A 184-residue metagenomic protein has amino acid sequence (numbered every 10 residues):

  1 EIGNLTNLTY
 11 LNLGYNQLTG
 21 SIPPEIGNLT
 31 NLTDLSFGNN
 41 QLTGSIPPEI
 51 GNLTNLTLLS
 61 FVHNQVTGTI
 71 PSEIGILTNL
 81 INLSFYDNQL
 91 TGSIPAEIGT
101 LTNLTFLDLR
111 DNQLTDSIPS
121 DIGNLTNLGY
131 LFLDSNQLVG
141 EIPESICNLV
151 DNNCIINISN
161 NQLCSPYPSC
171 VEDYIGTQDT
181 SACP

Functional and structural regions predicted by a protein language model:
E1-N4, L13, E25-N28, F37 (+6 more regions): Short, low-complexity interaction segments enriched in Ser/Thr/Pro/Gly
I2-T6, T19-S21, T30, T43-S45 (+7 more regions): Long, intrinsically disordered low-complexity tandem-repeat segments
G3, I22-P24, I46-P48, T67-S72 (+4 more regions): The feature encodes a structural signal of leucine-rich repeats
N4-L8, G27-L32, G51-L56, G75-L80 (+4 more regions): Leucine-rich repeat
L13-N16, F37-N40, F61-N64, F85-N88 (+3 more regions): Consensus "Asn ladder" position of solenoid repeat domains
L128-P184: Leucine-rich solenoid repeat scaffolds
